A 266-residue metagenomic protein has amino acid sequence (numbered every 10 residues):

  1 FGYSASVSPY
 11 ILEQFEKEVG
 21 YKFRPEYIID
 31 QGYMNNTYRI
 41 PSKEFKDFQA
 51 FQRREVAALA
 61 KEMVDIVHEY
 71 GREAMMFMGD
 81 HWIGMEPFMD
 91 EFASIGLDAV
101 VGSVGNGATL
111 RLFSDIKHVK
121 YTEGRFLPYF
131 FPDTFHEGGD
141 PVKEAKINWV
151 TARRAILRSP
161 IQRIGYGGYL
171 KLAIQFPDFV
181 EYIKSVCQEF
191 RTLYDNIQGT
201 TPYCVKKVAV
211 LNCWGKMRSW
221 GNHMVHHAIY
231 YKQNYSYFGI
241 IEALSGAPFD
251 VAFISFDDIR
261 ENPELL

Functional and structural regions predicted by a protein language model:
F1-I95, S103-L112, Q198: Polysaccharide-binding and catalytic clefts of secreted carbohydrate-active enzymes
V67, A155, V208: Conserved, mostly hydrophobic/aromatic
A74-M78, D98-G102, K120-P128, Q162-Y166: Hydrophobic faces of well-ordered beta-strands that scaffold small-molecule active sites in alpha/beta enzyme cores
G105-T109, G139-F179: Substrate-binding cleft of secreted/luminal carbohydrate-active enzymes
S114-K143, L172-F176: Active-site clefts of carbohydrate-active enzymes
L172-K207: Aromatic-rich peripheral "rim/lid" segments of glycoside hydrolase catalytic domains that contact and position glycan
K206-N222: Short beta-strand segments enriched in small/hydrophobic residues
I229-L266: Helical hinge/lid and interdomain linker segments adjacent to catalytic or ligand-binding clefts that mediate domain
